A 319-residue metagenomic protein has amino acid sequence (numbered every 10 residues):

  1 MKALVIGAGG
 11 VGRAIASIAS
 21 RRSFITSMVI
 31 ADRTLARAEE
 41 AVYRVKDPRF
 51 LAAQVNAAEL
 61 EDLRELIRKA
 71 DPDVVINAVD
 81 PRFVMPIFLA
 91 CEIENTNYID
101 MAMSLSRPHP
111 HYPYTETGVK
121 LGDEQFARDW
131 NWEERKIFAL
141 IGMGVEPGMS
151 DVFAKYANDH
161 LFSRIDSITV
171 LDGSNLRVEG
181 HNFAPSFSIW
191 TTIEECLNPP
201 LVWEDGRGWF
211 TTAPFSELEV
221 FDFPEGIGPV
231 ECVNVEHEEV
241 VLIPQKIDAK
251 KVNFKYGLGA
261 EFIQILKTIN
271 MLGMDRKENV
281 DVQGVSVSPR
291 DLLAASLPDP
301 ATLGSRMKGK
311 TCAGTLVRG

Functional and structural regions predicted by a protein language model:
A3-G9: Conserved N-terminal Rossmann-fold NAD(P)-binding element of oxidoreductases
G12-R13: N-terminal Rossmann-fold NAD(P) dinucleotide-binding loop
R33-R37: Helix N-cap at the beta1-alpha1 junction of Rossmann-like dinucleotide-binding domains, i.e., the first residues
V45-E59: Rossmann-fold cofactor-recognition segment
N56-P72, V79, F83: Conserved Rossmann-fold cofactor-binding substructure of NAD(P)-dependent oxidoreductases
I67, D73-A78, C91, Y98-D100: N-terminal Rossmann-like NAD(P) cofactor-binding module of classical short-chain dehydrogenase/reductase
M101-I137: Rossmann-fold NAD(P)-binding glycine/threonine-rich loop
D159-G319: C-terminal catalytic/substrate-binding lobe primarily of soluble NAD(P)-dependent oxidoreductases
